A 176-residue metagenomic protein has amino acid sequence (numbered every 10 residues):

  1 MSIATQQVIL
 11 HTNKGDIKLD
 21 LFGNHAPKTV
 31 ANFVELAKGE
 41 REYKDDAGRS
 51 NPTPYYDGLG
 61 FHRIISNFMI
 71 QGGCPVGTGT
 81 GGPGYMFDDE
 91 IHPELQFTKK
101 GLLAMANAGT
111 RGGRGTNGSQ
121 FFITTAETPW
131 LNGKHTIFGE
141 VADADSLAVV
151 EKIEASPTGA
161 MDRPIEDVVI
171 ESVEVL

Functional and structural regions predicted by a protein language model:
M1-L176: Cyclophilin-like peptidyl-prolyl cis-trans isomerases
